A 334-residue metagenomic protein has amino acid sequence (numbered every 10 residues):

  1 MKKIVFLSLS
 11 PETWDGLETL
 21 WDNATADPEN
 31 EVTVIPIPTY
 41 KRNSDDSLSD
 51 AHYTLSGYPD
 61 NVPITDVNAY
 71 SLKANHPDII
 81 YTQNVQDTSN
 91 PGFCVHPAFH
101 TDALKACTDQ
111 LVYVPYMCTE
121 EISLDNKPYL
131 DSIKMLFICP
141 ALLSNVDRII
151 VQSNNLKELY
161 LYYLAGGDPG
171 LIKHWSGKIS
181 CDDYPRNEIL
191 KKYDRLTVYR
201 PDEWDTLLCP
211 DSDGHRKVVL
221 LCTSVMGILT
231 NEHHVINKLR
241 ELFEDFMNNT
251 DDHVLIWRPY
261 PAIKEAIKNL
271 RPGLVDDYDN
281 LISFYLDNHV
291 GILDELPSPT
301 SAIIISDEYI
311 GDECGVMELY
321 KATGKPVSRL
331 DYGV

Functional and structural regions predicted by a protein language model:
M1-P11, L220-S224: Nucleotide-activated donor-dependent transferases that construct or modify glycoconjugates
V5-I189: Active-site and donor-binding regions of nucleotide-sugar-utilizing enzymes
G16-L20, Y184-D279: Conserved catalytic-core segment of nucleotide-activated headgroup transferases in glycan assembly
D27-T33, T250-L255, G291: A generic structural motif
S49, P77-N84, E188, K192-W204 (+1 more regions): Short, surface-exposed amphipathic charged segments that create phosphate/polyanion-binding patches used for binding
T88-N90, E158, G227-L229, M317-E318: Short glycine-rich, flexible loops that bind phosphorylated cofactors or substrates
R271-E295: Nucleotide-activated donor-binding/catalytic signature segment of Leloir-type glycosyltransferases, i.e., the conserved
D294-V334: A donor-sugar binding/catalytic signature common to diverse glycosyltransferases and related nucleotide-sugar
